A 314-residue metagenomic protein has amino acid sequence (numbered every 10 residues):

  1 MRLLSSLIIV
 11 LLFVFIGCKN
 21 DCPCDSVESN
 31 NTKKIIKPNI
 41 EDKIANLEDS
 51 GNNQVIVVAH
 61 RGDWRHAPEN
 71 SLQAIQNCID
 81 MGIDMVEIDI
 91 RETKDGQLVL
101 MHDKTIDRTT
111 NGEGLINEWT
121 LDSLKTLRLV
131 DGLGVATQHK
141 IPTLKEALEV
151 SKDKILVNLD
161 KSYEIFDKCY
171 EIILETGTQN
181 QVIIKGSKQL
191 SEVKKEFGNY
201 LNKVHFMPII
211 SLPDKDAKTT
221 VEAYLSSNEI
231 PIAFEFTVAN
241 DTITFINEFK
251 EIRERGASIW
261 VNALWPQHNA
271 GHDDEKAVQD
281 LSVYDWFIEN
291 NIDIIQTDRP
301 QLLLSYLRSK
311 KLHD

Functional and structural regions predicted by a protein language model:
M1-S5: Positively charged n-region of N-terminal signal peptides that target proteins for export
S6-F15: Bacterial N-terminal signal peptides
C18-D314: Phosphate-group recognition and catalysis centered on beta-loop-alpha active-site segments
